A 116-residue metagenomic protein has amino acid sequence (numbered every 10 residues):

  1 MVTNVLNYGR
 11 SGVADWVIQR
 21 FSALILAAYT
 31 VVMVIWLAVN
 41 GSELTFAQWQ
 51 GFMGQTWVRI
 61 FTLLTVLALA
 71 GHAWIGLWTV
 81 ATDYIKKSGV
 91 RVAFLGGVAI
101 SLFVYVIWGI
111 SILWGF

Functional and structural regions predicted by a protein language model:
M1-F116: Membrane-embedded alpha-helical bundles that constitute the cytochrome b-like, heme-associated redox core of multi-pass
